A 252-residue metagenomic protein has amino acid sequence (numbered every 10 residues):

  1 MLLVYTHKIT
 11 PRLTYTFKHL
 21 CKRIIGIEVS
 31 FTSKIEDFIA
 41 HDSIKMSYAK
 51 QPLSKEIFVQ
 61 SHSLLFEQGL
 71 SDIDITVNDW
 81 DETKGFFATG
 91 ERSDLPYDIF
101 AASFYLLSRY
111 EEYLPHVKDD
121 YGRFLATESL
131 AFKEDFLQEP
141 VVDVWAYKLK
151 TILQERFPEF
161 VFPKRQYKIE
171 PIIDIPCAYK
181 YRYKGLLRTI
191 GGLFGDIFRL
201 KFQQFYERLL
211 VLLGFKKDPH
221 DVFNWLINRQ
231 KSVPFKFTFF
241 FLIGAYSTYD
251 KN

Functional and structural regions predicted by a protein language model:
M1-N252: Terminal accessory/targeting
